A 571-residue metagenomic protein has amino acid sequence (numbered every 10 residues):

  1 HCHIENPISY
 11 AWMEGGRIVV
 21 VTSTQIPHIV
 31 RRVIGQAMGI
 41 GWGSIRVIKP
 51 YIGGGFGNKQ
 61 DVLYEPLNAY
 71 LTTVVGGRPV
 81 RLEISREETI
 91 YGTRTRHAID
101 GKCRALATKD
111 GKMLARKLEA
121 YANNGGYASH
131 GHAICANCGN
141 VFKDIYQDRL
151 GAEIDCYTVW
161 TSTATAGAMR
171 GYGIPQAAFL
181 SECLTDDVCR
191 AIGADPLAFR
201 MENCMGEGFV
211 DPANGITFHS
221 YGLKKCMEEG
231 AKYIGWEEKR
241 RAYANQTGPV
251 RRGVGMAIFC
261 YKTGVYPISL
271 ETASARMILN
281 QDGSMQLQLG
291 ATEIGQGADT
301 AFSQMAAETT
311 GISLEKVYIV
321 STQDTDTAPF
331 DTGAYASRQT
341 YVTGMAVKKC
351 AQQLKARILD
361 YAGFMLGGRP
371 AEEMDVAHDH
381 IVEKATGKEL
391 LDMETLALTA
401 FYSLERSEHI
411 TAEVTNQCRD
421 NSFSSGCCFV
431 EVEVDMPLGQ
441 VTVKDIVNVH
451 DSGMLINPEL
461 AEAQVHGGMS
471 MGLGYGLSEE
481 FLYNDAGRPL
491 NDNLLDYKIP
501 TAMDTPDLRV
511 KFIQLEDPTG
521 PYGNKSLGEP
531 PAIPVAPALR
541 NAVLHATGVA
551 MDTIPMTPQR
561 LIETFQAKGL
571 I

Functional and structural regions predicted by a protein language model:
H1-V449, L539, L544-A546, F565-I571: Structural alpha/beta core scaffold segments of enzyme domains
I18-V20, S284-Q288, G453-P458, P518-Y522: Short small-residue beta-strand/loop micro-motif enriched in glycine and branched aliphatics
F56-Q60, A177, A298, G467-S470 (+2 more regions): Conserved phosphate/anionic-ligand binding catalytic regions in large, soluble enzymes, centered on
Y172, A334, R338, I513-P531: Amphipathic, heptad-repeat alpha-helical segments used for oligomerization and assembly
G193, A198-R200, F423, F429-A486 (+4 more regions): N-terminal amphipathic, basic-rich helices that act as targeting or association modules
P249-T263, P489-L508, D517: A glycine-rich dinucleotide-binding beta-alpha-beta segment and adjacent secondary-structure elements that constitute
Y318-S321, P500-N524: Generic long, charged, amphipathic alpha-helical segments
T519, S526-I571: In a subset of proteins, long, contiguous C-terminal domains/tails are tracked
